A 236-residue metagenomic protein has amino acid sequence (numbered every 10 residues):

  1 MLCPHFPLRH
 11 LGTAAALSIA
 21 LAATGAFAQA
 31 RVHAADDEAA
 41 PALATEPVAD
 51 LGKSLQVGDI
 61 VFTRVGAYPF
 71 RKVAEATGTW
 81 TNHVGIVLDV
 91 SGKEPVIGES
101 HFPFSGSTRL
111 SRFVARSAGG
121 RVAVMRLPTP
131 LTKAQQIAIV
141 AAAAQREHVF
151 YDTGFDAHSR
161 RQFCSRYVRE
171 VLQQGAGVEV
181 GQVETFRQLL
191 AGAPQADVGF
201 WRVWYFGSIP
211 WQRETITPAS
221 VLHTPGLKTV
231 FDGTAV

Functional and structural regions predicted by a protein language model:
L2-C3, A15-A20, T24-V236: Cysteine-nucleophile amide-bond enzymes
C3-L11: Twin-arginine (Tat) signal peptide motif
